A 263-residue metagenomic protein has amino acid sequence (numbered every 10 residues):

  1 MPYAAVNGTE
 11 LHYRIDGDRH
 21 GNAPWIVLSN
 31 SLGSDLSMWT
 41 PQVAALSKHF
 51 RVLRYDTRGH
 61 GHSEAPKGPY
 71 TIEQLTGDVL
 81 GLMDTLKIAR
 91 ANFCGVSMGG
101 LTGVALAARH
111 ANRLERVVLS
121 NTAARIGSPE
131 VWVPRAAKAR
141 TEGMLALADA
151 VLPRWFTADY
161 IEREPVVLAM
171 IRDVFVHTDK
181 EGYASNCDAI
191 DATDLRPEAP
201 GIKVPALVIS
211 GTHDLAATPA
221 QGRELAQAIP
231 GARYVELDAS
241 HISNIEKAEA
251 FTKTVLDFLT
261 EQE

Functional and structural regions predicted by a protein language model:
T9-E64: Conserved HGGG/HGGXW glycine-rich cap/lid loop of the alpha/beta-hydrolase fold
Q74-A91: Conserved acidic catalytic loop of the alpha/beta-hydrolase fold
L101-R109, R113-A148: Flexible "cap/lid" loop of the alpha/beta hydrolase fold
G127-E130, E142-G201: Conserved alpha/beta-hydrolase catalytic His-Asp/Glu region
I202, V208-S210: Short beta-strand/loop motif that positions the catalytic acidic residue of the alpha/beta-hydrolase fold
T212-A217: Acidic catalytic loop of the alpha/beta-hydrolase fold
G222-I242: Catalytic histidine neighborhood in serine/cysteine hydrolases with alpha/beta-hydrolase-type architecture
A239-T252: Catalytic histidine-centered segment of alpha/beta-hydrolase-like enzymes
